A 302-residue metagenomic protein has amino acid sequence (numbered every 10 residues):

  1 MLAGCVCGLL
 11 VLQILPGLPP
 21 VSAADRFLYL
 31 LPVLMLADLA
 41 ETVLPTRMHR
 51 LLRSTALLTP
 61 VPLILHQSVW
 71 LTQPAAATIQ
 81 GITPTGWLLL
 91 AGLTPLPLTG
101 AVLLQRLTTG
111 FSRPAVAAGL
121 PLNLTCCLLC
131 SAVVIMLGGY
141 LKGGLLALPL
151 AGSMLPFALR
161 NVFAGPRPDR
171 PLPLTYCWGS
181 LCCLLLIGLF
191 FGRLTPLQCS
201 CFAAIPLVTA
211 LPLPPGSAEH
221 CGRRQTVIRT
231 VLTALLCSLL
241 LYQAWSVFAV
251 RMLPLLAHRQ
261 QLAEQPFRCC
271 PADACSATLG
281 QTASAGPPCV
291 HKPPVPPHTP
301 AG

Functional and structural regions predicted by a protein language model:
M1-S112, L213, R229, L239-P294 (+1 more regions): N-terminal topogenic module of multi-pass integral membrane proteins
L2-L10, L124, L197-F202: Short alpha-helical interface patches
P60-G179, L184-F190: Generic multipass alpha-helical transmembrane bundles of integral membrane proteins
L141-A151, F157-G280, G286-H291: C-terminal transmembrane helix-loop-helix hairpin of multi-pass membrane proteins
